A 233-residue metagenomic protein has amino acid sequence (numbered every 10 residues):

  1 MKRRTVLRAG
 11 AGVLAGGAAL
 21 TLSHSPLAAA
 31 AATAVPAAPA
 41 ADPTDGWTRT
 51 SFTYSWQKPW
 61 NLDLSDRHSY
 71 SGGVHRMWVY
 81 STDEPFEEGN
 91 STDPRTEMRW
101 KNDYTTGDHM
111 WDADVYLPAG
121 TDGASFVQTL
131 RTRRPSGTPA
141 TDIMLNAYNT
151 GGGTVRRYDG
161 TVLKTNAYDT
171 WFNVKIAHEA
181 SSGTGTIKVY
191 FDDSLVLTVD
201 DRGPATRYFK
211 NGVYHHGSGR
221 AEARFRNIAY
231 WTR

Functional and structural regions predicted by a protein language model:
L7-P26: N-terminal export signals
V35-N61: N-terminal module-boundary/linker segments of secreted carbohydrate-active enzymes
D42, D108, D201-R233: Ligand-recognition surfaces built from glycine- and aromatic
T53-V79: Extracellular glycan-recognition surfaces and repeat-rich motifs
R76-T150: Secretory/extracellular carbohydrate-interaction modules and structurally similar beta-sandwich "look-alikes"
T154-N173: Short, aromatic/His-centered strand-loop micro-motif at the edge of beta-sheets
T170-A180, I187-V189: Short tryptophan-centered beta-strand motifs in secreted/extracellular beta-sheet-rich domains of glycan-recognition
Y190-S194: Short strand-turn-strand beta-turns centered on an Asx-Gly dipeptide
